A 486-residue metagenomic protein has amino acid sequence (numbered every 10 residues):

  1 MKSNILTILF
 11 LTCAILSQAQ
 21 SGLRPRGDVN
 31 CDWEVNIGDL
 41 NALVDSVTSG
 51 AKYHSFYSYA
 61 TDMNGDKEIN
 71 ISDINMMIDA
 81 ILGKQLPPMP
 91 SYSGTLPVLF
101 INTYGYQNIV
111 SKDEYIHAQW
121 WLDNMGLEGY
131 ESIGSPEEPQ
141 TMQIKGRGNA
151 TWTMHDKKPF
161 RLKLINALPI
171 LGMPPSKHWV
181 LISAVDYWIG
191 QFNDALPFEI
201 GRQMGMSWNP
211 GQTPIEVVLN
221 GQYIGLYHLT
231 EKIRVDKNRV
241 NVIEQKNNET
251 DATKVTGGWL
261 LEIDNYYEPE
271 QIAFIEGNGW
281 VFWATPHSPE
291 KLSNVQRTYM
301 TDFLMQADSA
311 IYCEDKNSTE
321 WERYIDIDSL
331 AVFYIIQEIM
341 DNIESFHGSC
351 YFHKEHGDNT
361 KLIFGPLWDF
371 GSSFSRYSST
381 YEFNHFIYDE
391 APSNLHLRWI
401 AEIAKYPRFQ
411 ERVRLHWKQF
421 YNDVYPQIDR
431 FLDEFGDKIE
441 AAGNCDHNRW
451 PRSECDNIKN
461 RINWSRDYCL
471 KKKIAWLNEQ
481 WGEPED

Functional and structural regions predicted by a protein language model:
N4-L16: Sec-dependent N-terminal signal peptides
F10, Q18-P90: Cellulosome-associated attachment modules in secreted, modular CAZymes
M89, L96, Q107-I109, T151 (+3 more regions): Middle-to-C-terminal accessory/interaction subdomains
M89-Y130: N-terminal module-boundary/linker segments of secreted carbohydrate-active enzymes
S111-D113, Y130-I133, G172-P175, N193-D194 (+6 more regions): Short, solvent-exposed loop/turn and secondary-structure capping segments
L122-G126, Y130-S183, V295: Conserved oxyanion/phosphate-binding beta-strand-loop segments in alpha/beta enzyme cores
K163, A167-P169, S176-H178, S183-V185 (+3 more regions): Internal "kinase-insert"/substrate-recognition segments embedded within catalytic cores of ATP-dependent enzymes
Y187-N220: A conserved helix-loop-beta module that forms one wall/lid of the active-site cleft in ATP-utilizing catalytic domains
